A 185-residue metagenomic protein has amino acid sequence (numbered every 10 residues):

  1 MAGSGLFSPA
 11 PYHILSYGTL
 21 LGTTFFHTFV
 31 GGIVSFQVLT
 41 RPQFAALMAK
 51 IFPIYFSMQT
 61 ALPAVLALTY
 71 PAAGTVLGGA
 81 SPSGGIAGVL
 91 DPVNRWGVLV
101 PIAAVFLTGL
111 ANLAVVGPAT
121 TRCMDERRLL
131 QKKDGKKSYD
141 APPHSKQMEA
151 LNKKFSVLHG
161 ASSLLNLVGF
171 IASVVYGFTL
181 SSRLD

Functional and structural regions predicted by a protein language model:
A2-W96, R127-R128, A141-P142: Interfacial loop at the N-terminal end of multi-pass membrane proteins
T24, T28, Q37, G109-V116 (+1 more regions): Alpha-helical transmembrane segments
G32, L107-L130: Inner-leaflet juxtamembrane helices
T40, A119-K154: Juxtamembrane membrane-interface segments of multi-pass membrane proteins
S57, A61, V100, A161-L164: Hydrophobic residues within alpha-helical transmembrane segments of multi-pass solute transporters/permease subunits
P63-A67, I102-N112: Hydrophobic core of alpha-helical transmembrane segments in multi-pass integral membrane proteins
K146-G169: Individual transmembrane alpha-helices with interfacial aromatic-anchor signatures
V174-D185: Juxtamembrane boundary at the C-terminal end of a transmembrane helix
